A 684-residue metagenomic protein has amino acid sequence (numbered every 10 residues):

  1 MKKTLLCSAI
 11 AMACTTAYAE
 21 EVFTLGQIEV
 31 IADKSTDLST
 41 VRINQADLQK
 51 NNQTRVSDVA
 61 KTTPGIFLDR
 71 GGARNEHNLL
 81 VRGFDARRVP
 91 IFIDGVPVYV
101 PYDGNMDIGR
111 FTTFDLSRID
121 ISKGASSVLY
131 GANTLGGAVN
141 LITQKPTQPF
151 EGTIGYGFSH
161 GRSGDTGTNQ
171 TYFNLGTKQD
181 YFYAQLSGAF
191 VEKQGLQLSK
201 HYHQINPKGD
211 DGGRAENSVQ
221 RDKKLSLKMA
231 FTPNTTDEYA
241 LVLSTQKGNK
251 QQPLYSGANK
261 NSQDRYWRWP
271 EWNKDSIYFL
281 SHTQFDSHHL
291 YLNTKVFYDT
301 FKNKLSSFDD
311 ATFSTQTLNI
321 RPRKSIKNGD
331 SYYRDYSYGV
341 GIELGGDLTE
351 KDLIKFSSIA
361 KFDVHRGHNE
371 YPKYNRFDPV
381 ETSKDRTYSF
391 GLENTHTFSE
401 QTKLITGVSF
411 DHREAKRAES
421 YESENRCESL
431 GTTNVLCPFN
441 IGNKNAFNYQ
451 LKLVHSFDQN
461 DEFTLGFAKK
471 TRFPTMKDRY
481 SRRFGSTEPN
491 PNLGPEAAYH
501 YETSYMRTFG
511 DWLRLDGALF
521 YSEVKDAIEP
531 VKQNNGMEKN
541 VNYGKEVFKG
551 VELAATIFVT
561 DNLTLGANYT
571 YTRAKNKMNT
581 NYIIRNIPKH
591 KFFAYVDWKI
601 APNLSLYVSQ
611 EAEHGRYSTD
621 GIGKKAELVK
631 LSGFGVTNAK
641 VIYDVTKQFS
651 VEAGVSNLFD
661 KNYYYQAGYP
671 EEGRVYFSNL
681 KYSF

Functional and structural regions predicted by a protein language model:
V22-T54, N78: N-terminal periplasmic "start-of-domain" segments of outer-membrane beta-barrel proteins
V56-V59, H77-L80, D107-T112, I121 (+3 more regions): N-terminal periplasmic accessory domains that precede and gate Gram-negative outer-membrane beta-barrel machines
V96-K123: Short acidic/polar hinge/loop motifs at secondary-structure boundaries that mediate gating or recognition
T147-T166, Q170-P270: Periplasmic-side early beta-strands and strand-to-turn transitions of outer-membrane beta-barrels
T153-G155, E350, K355, T397-L404 (+8 more regions): Gram-negative outer-membrane beta-barrel transporters
K193, Q197, E216-D222, T236-H288 (+2 more regions): Flexible loop and strand-edge segments within Gram-negative outer membrane beta-barrel domains
K247-Q251, S256-A258, K302, V364-R366 (+8 more regions): Surface-exposed extracellular loop regions of Gram-negative outer-membrane beta-barrel proteins, predominantly
N259, Q263-L280, F285, Y333 (+8 more regions): Outer-membrane beta-barrel signature, preferentially recognizing the C-terminal barrel domain of Gram-negative
